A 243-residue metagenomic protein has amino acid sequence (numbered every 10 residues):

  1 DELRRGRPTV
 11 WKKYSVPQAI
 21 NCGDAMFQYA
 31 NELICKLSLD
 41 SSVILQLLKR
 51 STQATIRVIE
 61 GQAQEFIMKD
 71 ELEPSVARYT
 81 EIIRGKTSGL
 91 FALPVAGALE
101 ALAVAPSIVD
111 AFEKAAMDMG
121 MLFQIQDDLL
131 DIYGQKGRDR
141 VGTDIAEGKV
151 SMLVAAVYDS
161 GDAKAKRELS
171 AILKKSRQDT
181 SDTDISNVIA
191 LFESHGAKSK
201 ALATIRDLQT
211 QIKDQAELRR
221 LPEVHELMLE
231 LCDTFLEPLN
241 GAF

Functional and structural regions predicted by a protein language model:
D1-F243: All-alpha prenyltransferase/terpene-synthase fold signal
